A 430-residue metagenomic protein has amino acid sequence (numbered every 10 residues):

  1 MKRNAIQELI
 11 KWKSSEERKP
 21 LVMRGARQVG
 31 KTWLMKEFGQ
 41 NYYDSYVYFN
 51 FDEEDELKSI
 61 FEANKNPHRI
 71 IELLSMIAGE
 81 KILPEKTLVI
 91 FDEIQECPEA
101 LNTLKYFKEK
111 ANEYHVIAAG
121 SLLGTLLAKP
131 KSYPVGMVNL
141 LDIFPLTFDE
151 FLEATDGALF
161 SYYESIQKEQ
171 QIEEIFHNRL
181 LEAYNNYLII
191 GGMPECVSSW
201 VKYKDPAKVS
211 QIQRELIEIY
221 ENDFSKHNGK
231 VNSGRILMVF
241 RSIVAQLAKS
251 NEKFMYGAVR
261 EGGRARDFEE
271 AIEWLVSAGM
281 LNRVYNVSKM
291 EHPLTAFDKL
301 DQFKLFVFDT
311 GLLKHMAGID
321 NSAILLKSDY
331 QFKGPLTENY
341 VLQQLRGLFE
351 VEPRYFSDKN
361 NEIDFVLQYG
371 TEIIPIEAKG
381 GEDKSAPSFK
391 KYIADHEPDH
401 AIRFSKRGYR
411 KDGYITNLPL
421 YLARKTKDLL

Functional and structural regions predicted by a protein language model:
K2-E16: Pre-Walker A adenine-sensing motif
K31: Conserved lysine of the Walker
L34, F38: Hydrophobic positions on the alpha1 helix immediately C-terminal to the Walker A/P-loop
E53-E85: Short glycine-rich substrate-engagement loop in P-loop NTPases that contacts/grips substrate
I90, H115-S121, D142: Structural recognition of the conserved hydrophobic beta-strand(s) that form the central parallel beta-sheet of P-loop
L127-A248: Interdomain motor-coupling "hinge/lid" segment immediately C-terminal to the ATP-binding subdomain of NTP-driven enzymes
V197-I363, L367: Accessory nucleic acid-recognition modules appended to NTPase machines
V341, L345, I363-E382, A401: Conserved catalytic cores of phosphodiester-cleaving nucleases, focusing on short active-site segments
